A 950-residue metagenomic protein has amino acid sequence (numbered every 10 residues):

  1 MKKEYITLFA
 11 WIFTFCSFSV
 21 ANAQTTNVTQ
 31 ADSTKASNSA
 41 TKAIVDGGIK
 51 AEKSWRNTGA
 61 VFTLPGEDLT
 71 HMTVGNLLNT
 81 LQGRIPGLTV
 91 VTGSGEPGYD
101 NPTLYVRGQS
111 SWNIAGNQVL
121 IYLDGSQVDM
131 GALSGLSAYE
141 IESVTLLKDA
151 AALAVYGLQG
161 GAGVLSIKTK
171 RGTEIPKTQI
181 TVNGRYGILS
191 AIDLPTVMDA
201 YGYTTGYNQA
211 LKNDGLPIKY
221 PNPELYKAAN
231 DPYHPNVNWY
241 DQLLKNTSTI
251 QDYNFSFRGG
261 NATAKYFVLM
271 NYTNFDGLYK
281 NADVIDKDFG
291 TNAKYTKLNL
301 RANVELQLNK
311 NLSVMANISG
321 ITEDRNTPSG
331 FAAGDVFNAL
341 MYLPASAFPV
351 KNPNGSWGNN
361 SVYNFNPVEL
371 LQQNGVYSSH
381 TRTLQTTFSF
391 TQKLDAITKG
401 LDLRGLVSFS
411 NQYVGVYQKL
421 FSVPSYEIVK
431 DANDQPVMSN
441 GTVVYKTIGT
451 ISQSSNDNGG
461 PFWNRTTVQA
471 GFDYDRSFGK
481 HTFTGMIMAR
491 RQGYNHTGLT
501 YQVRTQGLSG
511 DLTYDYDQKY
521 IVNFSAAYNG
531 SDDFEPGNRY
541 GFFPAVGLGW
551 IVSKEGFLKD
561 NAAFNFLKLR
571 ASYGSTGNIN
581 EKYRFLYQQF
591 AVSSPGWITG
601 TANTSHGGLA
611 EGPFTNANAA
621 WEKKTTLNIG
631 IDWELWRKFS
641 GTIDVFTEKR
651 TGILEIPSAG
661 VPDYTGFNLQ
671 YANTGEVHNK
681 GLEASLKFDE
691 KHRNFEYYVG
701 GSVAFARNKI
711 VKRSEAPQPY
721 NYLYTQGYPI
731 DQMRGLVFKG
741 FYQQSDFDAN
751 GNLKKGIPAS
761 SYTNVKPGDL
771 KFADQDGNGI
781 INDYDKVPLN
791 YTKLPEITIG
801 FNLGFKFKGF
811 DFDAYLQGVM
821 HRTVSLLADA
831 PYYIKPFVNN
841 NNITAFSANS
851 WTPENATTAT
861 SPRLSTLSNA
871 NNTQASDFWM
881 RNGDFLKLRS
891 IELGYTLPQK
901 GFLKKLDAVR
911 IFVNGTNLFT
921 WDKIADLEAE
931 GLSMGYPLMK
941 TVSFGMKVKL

Functional and structural regions predicted by a protein language model:
M1-L300, V314, F695, Q718 (+2 more regions): Short, small/polar-rich motifs associated with maturation and membrane association, primarily at protein termini
T25, N303-L312, N317-T322, T327-F331 (+5 more regions): Extracellular/periplasmic, surface-exposed regions of secreted and cell-surface proteins
Q127-V128, P217, S356-W357, P436 (+7 more regions): Short, solvent-exposed loop/turn motifs
T181-D231, G330-F331, K691-K793, Y833 (+1 more regions): Conserved small-residue
V350-G355, E369, V819-I911: Extracytoplasmic gating/loop element in the C-terminal half of outer-membrane beta-barrel translocons and assembly
L669-H678, P717-G735, P788-G800, G804 (+3 more regions): C-terminal extracellular loops and terminal segments of Gram-negative outer membrane beta-barrel proteins
T792-S825: Glycine-rich, aromatic-lined ligand/substrate-binding cores of catalytic and carbohydrate-binding domains
